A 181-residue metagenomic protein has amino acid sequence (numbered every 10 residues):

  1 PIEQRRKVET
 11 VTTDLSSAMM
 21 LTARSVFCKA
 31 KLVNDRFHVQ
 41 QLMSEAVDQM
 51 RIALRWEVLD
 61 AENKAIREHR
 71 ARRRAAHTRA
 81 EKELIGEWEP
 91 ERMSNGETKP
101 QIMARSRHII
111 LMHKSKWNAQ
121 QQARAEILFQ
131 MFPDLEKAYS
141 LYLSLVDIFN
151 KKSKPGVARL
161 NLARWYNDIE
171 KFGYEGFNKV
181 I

Functional and structural regions predicted by a protein language model:
E3-K29, F37-Q40, D60-I181: Acidic/histidine-rich catalytic cores and adjacent linkers of DNA breakage/strand-transfer/modification proteins
L32: Gly/Ser/Thr-rich phosphate-binding loop
V39-N63: Short alpha-helix plus adjacent loop in nuclease-associated cores
